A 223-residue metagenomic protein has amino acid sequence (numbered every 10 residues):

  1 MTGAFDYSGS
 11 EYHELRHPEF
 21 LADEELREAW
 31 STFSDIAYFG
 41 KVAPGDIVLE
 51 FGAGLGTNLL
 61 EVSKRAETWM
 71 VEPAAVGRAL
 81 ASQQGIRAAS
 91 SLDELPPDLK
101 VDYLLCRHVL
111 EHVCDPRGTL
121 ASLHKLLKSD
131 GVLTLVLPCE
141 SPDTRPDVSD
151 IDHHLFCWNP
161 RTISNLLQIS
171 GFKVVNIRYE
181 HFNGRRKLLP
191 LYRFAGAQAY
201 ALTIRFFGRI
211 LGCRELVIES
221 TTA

Functional and structural regions predicted by a protein language model:
M1-L99, Y103-R107, L120, R178-E180 (+1 more regions): Conserved N-terminal segment of class I S-adenosyl-L-methionine
E24, T57, C114-K128, V132-A223: S-adenosyl-L-methionine-dependent methyltransferase catalytic module, highlighting the catalytic core
R65-E67, E111-H112, I151-D152: A generic structural signal for short
I86, V113-C114: HTH DNA-binding helix-turn interface
R107-L110, V136: Residues lining the SAM
